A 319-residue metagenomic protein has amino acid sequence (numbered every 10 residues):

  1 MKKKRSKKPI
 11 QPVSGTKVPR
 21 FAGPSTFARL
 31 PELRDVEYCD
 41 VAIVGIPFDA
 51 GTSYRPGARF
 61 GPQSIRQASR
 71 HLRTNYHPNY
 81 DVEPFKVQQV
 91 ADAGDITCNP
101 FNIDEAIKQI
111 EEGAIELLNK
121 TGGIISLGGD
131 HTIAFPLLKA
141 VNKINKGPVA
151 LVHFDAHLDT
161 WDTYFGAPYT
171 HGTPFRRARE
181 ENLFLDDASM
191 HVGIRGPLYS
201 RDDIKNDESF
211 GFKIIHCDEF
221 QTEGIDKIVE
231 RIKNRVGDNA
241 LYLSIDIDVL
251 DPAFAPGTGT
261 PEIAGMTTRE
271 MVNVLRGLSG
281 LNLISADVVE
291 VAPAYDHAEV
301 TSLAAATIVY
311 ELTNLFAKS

Functional and structural regions predicted by a protein language model:
K2-S319: Conserved alpha-helical scaffold segments that buttress catalytic/binding sites
